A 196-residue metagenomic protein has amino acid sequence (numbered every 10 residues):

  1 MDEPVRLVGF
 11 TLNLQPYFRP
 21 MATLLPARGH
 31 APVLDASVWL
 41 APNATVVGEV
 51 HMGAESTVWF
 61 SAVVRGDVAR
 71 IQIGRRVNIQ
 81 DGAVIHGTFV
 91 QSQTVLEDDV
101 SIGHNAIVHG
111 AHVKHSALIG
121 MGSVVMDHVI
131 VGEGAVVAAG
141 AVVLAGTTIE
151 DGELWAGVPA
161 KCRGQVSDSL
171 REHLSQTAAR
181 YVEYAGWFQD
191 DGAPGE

Functional and structural regions predicted by a protein language model:
M1-P20: N-terminal amphipathic/basic-hydrophobic helices that include classical n-h-c signal peptides and signal-anchor
Y17-L34, D67-T88, S92-L96, H104-E196: Glycine-rich hexapeptide-repeat left-handed beta-helix
A22-V58: N-terminal segments that cap or nucleate solenoid repeat domains
S101: Short proline/glycine- and basic residue-enriched helix-capping loop/turn segments at helix->loop/beta transitions
